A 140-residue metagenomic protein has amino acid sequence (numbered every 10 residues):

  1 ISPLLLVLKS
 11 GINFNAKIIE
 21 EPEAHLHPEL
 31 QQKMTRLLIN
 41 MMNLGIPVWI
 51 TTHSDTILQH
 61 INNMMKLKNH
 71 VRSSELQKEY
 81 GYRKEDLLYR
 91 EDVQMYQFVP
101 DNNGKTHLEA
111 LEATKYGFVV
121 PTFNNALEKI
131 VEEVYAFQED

Functional and structural regions predicted by a protein language model:
I1-F137: Switch/communication elements of ASCE P-loop NTPase nucleotide-binding domains
D140: Carbohydrate-active enzyme catalytic cores, enriched for enzymes that act on polyanionic acidic polysaccharides
